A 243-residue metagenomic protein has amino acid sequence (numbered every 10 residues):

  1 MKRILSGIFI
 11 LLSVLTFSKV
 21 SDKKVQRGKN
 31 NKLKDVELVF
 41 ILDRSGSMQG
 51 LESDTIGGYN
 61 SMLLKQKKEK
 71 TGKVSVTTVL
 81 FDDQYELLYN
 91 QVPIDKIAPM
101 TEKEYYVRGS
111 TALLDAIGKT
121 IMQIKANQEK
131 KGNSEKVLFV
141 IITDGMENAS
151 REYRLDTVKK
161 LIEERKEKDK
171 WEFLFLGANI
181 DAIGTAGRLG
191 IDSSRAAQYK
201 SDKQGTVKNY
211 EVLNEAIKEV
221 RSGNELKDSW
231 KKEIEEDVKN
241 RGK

Functional and structural regions predicted by a protein language model:
M1-I4: Positively charged n-region of N-terminal signal peptides that target proteins for export
S6-G7, L11-K243: Acidic, low-complexity intrinsically disordered regions
